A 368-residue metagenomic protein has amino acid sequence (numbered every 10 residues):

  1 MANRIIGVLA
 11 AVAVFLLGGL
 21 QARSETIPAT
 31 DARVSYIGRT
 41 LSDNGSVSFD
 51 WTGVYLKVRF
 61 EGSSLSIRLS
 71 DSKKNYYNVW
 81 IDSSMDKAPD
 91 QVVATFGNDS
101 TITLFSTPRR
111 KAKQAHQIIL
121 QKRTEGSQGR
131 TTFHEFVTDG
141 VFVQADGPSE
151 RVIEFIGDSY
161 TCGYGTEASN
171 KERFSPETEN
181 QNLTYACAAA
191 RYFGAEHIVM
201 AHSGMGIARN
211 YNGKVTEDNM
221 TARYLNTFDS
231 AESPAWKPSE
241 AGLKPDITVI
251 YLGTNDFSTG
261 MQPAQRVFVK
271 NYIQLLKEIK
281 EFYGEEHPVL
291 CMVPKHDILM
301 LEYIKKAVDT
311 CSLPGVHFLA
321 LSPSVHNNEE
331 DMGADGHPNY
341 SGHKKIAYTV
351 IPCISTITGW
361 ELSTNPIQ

Functional and structural regions predicted by a protein language model:
M1-T26: Bacterial Sec-dependent N-terminal signal peptides
L17, I67, S258-M261: A generic structural signal for short coil/turn motifs at secondary-structure boundaries
L20-I156, Y160-Q181, G359-Q368: N-terminal secretory targeting modules
L104, N210-G213, D331: Short secondary-structure transition/capping segments
R123-Q128, T166, K171-P263, K295-L301 (+1 more regions): Conserved SGNH/GDSL esterase-like catalytic core that processes O-acyl groups on lipids and polysaccharides
V152, E196, E286-P288: Residues at the starts of beta-strands that form the adenosine-phosphate
F155, H197-V199, F318-A320: Conserved beta-strand scaffold positions in the cores of enzyme catalytic domains, especially in NTP/NDP-utilizing
A222-I367: Alpha-helical cap/lid subdomain in secreted, periplasmic, or secretory-pathway luminal O-acyl-processing enzymes
